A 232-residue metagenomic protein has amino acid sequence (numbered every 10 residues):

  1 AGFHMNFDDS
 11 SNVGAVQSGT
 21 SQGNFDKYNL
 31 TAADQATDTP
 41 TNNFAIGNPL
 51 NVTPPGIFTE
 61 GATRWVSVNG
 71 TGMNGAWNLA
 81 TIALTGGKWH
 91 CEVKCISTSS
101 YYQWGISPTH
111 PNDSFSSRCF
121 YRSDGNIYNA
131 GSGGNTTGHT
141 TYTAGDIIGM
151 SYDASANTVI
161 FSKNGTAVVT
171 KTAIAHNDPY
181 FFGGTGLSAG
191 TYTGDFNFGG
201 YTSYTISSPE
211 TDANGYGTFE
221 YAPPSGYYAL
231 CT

Functional and structural regions predicted by a protein language model:
A1-T232: PRY/SPRY (B30.2) beta-sandwich protein-interaction domains and their adjacent Ser/Pro/Gly-rich low-complexity linkers
